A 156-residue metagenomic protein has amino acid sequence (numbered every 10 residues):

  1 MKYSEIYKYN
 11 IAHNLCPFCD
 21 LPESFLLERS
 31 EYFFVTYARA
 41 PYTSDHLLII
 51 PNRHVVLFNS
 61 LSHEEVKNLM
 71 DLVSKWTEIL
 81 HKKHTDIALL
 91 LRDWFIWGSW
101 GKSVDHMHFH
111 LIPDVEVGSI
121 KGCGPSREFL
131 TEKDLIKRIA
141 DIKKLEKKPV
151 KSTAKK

Functional and structural regions predicted by a protein language model:
M1-K156: HIT superfamily nucleotide-processing domains
